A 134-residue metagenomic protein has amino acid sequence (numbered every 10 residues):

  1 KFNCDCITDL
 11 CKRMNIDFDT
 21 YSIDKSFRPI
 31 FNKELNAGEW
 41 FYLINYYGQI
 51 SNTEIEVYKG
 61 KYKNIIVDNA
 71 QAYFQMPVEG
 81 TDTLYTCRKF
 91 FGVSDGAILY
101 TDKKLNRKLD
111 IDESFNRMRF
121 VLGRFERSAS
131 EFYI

Functional and structural regions predicted by a protein language model:
K1-Y73: PLP-dependent aminotransferase-like
F74-I134: Active-site region of PLP-dependent enzymes
